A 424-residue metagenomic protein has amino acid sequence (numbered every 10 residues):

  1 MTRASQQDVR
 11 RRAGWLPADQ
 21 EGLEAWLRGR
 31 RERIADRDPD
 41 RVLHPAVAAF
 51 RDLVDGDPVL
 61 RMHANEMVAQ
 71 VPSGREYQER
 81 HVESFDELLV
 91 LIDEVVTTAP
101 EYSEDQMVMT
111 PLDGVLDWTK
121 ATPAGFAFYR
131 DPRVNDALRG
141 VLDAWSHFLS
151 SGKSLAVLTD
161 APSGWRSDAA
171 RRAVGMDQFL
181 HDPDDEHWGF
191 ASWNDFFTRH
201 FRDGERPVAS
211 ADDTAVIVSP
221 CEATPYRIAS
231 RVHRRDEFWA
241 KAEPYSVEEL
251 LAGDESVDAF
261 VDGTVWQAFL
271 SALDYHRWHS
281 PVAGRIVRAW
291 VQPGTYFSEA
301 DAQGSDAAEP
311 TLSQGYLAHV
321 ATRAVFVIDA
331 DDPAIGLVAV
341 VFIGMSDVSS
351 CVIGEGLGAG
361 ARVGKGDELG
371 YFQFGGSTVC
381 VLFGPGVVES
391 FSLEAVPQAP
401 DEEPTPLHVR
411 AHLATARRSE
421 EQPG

Functional and structural regions predicted by a protein language model:
M1-G424: Contiguous, well-folded functional domains in the mature portion of proteins
